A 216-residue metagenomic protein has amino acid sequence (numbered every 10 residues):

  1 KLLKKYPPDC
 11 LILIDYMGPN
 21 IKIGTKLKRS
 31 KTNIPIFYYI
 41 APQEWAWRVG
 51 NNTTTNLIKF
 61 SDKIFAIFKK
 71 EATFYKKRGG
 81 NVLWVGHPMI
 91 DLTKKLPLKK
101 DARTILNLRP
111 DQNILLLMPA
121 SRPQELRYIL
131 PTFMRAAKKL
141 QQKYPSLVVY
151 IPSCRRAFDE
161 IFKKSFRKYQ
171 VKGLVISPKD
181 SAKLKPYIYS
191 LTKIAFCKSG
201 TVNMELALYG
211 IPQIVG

Functional and structural regions predicted by a protein language model:
K1-L106, L117-L126, K139, K143 (+2 more regions): Active-site and donor-binding regions of nucleotide-sugar-utilizing enzymes
D9-I12, I114, V148, I194: Structural motif
K28-R29, T54-N56, T132-R135, S165-K168 (+1 more regions): Short, solvent-exposed amphipathic alpha-helical segments in soluble enzyme and RNA/protein-processing domains
I36, L115, V149-Y150, Q213: Hydrophobic/aromatic residues located in beta-strands of well-ordered beta-sheets within soluble catalytic
Q112, Q124-L191: Donor-nucleotide binding loops and adjacent catalytic segments primarily of GT-B fold Leloir glycosyltransferases
S181-G216: A donor-sugar binding/catalytic signature common to diverse glycosyltransferases and related nucleotide-sugar
